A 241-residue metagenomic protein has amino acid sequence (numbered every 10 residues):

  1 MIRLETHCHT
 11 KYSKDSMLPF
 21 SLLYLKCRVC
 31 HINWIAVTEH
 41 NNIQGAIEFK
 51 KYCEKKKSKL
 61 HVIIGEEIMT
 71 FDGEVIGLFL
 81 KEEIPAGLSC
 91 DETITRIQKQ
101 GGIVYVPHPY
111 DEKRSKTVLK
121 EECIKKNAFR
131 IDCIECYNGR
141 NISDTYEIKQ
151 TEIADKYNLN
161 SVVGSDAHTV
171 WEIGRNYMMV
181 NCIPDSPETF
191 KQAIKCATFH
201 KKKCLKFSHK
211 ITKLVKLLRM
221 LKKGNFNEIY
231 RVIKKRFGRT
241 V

Functional and structural regions predicted by a protein language model:
M1-K26, Q44-K55, I64, I68-A86 (+2 more regions): Charged catalytic cores and adjacent phosphate/nucleic-acid-binding surfaces used for phosphate/nucleic-acid chemistry
Y24-N41, I103-Y105: Divalent metal-dependent hydrolysis catalytic cores, especially in the metallo-beta-lactamase
N33, K59, I103, F199-H200: A general structural signal for well-ordered secondary-structure junctions
T38, H108, S165: Short beta-strand/turn micro-motifs composed of small residues that flank or help shape donor/cofactor-binding pockets
K59, Q100-V106, N160: Short beta-strand/loop segments at the ligand-binding rim of alpha/beta enzyme cores
V106-P107, C136: Active-site core of metal-dependent hydrolases
